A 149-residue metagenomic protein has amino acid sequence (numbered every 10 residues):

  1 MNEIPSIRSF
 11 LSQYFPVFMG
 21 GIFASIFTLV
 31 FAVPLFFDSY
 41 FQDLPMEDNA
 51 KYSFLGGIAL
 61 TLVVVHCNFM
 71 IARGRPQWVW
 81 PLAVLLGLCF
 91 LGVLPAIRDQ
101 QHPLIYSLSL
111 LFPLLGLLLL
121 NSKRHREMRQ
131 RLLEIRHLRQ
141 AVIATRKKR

Functional and structural regions predicted by a protein language model:
M1-V30: Cytosolic juxtamembrane helix and N-cap/initiation of the first transmembrane helix
F23-F31, L110-N121: Hydrophobic core of alpha-helical transmembrane segments in multi-pass integral membrane proteins
F23-I58: Hydrophobic transmembrane helix segments
V64, M70-I71, P103-L118, I135-I143: Juxtamembrane/interfacial segments around transmembrane helices
V65-L91: Loop-to-transmembrane helix junctions at the membrane interface
V84-F112: C-terminal halves and exits of single transmembrane alpha-helices
G92-Q100, L117-E127: Juxtamembrane membrane-interface segments at transmembrane alpha-helix termini
R126-R149: Short, highly charged, low-complexity non-transmembrane loops/tails of multi-pass membrane proteins
